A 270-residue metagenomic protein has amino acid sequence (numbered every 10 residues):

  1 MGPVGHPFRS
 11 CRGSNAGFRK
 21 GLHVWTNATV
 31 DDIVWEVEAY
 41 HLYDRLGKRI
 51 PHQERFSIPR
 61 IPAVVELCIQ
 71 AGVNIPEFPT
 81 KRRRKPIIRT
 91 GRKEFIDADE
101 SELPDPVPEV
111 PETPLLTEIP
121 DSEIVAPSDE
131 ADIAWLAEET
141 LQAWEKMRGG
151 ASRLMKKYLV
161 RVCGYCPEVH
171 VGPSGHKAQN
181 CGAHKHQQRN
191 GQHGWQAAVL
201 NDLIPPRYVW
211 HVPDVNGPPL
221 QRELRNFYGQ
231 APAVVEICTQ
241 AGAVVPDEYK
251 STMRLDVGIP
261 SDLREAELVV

Functional and structural regions predicted by a protein language model:
M1, C11, C163-C166: Short cysteine-rich clusters marking metal-coordination/redox-active sites
P3-P7, N15, P173-A178: Short linker/helix segments within small regulatory modules
G5-S14, V24, A183: Polyanion-binding and phosphate-handling cores
R19-E168, S174-V270: Cys/His-rich zinc-coordinating modules
